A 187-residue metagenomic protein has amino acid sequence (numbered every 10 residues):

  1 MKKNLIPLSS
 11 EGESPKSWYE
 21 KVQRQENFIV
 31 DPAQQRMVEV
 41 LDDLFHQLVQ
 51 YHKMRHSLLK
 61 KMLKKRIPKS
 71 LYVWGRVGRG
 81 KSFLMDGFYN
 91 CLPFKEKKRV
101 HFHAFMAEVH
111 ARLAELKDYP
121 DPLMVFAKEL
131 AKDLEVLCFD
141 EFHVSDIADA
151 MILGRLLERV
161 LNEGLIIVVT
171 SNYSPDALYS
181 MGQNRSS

Functional and structural regions predicted by a protein language model:
F28-K60: N-terminal pre-Walker A segment at the start of P-loop NTPase domains
V73: Hydrophobic anchor at the beta1->P-loop junction of P-loop NTPases
G78: Walker A (P-loop) phosphate-binding loop of P-loop NTPases
K81: Conserved lysine of the Walker
L84, F88, H101: Hydrophobic positions on the alpha1 helix immediately C-terminal to the Walker A/P-loop
N90-K98: Post-Walker A helix-loop "phosphate-sensing" segment adjacent to the P-loop in P-loop NTPases
K97-L134: Short glycine-rich substrate-engagement loop in P-loop NTPases that contacts/grips substrate
S145-S187: Replace "adjacent to P-loop NTPase cores in ATP/GTP-dependent enzymes" with "adjacent to NTP-binding cores
